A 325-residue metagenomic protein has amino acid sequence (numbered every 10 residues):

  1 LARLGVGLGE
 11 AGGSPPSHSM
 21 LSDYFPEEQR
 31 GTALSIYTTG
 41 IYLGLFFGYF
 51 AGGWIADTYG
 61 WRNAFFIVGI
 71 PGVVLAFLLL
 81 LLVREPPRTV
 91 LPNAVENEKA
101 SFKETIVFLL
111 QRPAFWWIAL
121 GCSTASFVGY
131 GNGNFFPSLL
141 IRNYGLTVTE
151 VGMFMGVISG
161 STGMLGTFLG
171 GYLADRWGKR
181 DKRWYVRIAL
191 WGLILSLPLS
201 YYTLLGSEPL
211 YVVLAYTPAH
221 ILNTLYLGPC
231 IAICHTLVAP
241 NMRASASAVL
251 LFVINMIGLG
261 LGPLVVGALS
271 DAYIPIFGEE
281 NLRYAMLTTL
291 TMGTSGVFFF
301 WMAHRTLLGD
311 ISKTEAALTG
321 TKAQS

Functional and structural regions predicted by a protein language model:
A2-L43: Cytoplasmic helix-loop-helix junction between adjacent transmembrane helices in 12-TM secondary transporters
Y37-E85: Helix-loop-helix hairpin linking two adjacent transmembrane segments in secondary transporters
A51-Y59, L140-I141, L173-A174, G178 (+1 more regions): Interfacial helix-cap and linker-helix signal at transmembrane-aqueous boundaries of multi-pass secondary transporters
D57-I70, T147, W184-R187, A268-M292: A membrane-interface helix-boundary motif in multi-pass transporters
L78-L82, L197-L205, L287-T321: Multi-pass alpha-helical transporter architecture, strongest for 12-TM Major Facilitator/SLC carriers used
P86-A119, R142-L146: Juxtamembrane intracellular "pre-TM" segments in multi-pass secondary transporters
R112-G170, A215, H220-I231, G258-V266: Extracytoplasmic gate region of multi-pass secondary transporters
K182-C230: C-terminal transmembrane helical hairpin of 12-TM major facilitator-type secondary transporters
